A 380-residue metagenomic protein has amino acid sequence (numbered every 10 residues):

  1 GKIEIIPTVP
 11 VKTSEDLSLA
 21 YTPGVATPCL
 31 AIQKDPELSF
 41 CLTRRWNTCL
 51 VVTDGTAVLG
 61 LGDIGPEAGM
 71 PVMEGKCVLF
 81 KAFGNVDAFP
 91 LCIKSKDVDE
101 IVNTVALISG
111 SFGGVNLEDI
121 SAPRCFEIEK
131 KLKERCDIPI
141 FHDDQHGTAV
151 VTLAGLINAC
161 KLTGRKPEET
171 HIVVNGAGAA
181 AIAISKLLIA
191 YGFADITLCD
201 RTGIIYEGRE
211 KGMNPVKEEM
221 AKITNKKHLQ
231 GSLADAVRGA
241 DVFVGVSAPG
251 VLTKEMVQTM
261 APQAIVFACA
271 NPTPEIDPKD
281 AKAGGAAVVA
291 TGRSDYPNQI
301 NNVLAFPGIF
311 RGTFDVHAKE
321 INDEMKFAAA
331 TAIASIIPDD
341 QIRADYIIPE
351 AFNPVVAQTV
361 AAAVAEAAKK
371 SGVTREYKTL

Functional and structural regions predicted by a protein language model:
G1-I140, A361, A367, S371-R375: N-terminal ligand-binding/catalytic initiation module
F40-R45, L50, K81-A82, L107-S109 (+8 more regions): Solvent-exposed alpha-helices and their adjacent loops that cap or buttress functional pockets in soluble metabolic
D54-T56, I64, I93-K94, D119-A122 (+5 more regions): Short, ordered loop/turn segments at secondary-structure junctions
L59, I64-G84, H142, V150-A248: Glycine-rich phosphate/diphosphate-binding loop of Rossmann-like nucleotide-binding domains
P90, N116-D119, I140-D143, V174 (+5 more regions): General beta-strand structural signal in soluble alpha/beta enzymes
D143-D144, T163-R165, E169, A268-K378: Adenosine-phosphate binding glycine-rich loop
K217-A287, R293-D295: Rossmann-like adenosine-cofactor binding region
